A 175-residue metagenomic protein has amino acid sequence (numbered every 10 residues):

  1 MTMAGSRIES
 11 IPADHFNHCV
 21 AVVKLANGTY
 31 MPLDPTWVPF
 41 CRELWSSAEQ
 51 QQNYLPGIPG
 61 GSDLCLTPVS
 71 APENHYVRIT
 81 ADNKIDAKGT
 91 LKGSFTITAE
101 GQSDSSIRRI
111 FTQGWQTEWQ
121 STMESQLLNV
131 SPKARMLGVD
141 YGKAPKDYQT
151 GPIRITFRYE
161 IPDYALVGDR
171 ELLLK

Functional and structural regions predicted by a protein language model:
T2-K175: A sensor for short, sequence-defined functional sites
